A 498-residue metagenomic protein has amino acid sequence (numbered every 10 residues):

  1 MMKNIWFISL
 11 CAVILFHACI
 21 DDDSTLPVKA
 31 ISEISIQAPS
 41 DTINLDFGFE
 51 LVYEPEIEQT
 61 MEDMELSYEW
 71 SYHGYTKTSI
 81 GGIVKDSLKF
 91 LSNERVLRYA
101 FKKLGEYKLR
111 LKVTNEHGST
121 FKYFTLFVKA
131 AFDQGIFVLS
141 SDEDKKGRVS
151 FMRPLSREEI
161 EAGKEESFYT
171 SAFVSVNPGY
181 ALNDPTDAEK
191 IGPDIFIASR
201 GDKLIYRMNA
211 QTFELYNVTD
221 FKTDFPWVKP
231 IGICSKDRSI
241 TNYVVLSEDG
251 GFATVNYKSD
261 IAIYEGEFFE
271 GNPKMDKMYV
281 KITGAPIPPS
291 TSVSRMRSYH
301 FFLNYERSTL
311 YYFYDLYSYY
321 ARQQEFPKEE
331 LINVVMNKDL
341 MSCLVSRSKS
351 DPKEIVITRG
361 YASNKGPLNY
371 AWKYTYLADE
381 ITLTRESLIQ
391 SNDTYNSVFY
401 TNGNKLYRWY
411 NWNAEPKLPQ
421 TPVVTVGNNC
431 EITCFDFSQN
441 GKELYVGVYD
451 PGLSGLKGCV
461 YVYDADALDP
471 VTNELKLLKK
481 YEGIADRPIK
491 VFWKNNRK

Functional and structural regions predicted by a protein language model:
M1-W6: Positively charged n-region of N-terminal signal peptides that target proteins for export
L15-A18: C-terminal motif of bacterial Sec signal peptides marking the signal peptidase cleavage site
I20-V176, Y449-K498: Acidic/polar, low-complexity intrinsically disordered N-terminal segments immediately downstream of a Sec signal
V113-H117, G201, S247-E248: Surface-exposed loop/turn motifs at beta-strand-loop junctions within extracellular Ig-like and Fibronectin type III
I136, I195-F196, Y243, V398 (+1 more regions): Hydrophobic beta-strand positions that form the internal "hydrophobic ladder" of WD40/Gbeta-like beta-propeller blades
V149, A188, I231-I233, V334 (+4 more regions): Hydrophobic core register within WD40 beta-propeller blades
I205-Y206, T212-K405, W409: Acidic, serine/threonine- and glycine-rich low-complexity intrinsically disordered segments that serve as flexible
W372-E386, P416-Q439, D469-I489: Conserved blade-ending motifs and adjacent loop-strand segments that build the rim/top face of beta-propeller domains
